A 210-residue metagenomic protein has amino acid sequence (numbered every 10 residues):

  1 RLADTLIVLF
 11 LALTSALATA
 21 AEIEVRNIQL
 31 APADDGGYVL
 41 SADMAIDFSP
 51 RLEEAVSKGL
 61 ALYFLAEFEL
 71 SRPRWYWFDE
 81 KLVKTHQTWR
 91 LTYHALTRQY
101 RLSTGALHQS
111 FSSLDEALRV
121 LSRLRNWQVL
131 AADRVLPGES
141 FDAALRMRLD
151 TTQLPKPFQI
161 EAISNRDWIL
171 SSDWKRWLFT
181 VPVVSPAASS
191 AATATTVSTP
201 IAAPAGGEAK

Functional and structural regions predicted by a protein language model:
A3-A16: Bacterial N-terminal signal peptides
A18-I28: Cleaved targeting-peptide boundary
N27-L30, F78, L130-D133: Beta-strand-rich interaction surfaces with strong enrichment in secreted/lumenal proteins
A33-Y38, Y93-R98, D133-D142: A short, structured loop/turn motif at beta-sheet edges
Y38-P50: Short, well-ordered beta-strand segments enriched in hydrophobic/aromatic residues
D47-E53, R119-L136: Signal that preferentially marks extracellular ectodomain short beta-strand elements of beta-sandwich modules
A55-L124: Structured domain cores in non-transmembrane regions
P137-K210: Glycine-rich, aromatic-bearing surface loops/beta-hairpins
